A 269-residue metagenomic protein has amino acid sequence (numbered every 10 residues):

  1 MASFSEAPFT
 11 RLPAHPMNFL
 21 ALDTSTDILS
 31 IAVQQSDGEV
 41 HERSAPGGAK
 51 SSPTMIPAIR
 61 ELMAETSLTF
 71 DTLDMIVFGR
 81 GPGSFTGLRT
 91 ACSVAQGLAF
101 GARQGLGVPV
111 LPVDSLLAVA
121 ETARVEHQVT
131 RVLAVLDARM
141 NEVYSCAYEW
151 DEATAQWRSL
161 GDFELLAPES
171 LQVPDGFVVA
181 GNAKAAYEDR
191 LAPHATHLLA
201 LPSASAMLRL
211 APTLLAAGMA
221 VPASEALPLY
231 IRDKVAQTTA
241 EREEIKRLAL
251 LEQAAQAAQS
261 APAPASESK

Functional and structural regions predicted by a protein language model:
F4, P8-F9, A14-P16, G38 (+4 more regions): Surface "functional belts" at beta-alpha junctions
F4, R11-P82, E267-K269: N-terminal beta-alpha supersecondary unit
P46-T54, F85-R89, S93, D114 (+1 more regions): Residues at secondary-structure transition points
E65-T72, F100-V113, H127: Phosphate-handling active-site elements
V77-G107, P112: DPxDG-like acidic metal-binding loop motif
H197-K269: Acyltransferase
